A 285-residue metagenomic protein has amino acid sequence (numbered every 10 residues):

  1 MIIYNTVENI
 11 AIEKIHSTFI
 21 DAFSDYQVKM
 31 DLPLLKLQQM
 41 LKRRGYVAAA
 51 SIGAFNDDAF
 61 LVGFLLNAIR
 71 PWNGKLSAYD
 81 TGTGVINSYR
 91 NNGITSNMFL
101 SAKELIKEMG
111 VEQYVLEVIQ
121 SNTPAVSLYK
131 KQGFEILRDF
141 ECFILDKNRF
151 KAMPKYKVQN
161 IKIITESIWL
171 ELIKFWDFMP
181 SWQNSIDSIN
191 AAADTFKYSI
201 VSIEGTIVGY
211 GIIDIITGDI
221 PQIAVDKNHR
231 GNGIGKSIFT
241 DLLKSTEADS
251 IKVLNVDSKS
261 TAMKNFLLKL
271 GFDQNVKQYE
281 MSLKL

Functional and structural regions predicted by a protein language model:
I2-S17, P154-L172: A short beta-loop-alpha structural element at the N-terminal edge of CoA-dependent acyl/N-acetyltransferase catalytic
Q27-I52, N56-D57, F64-L66, K174-Y198 (+1 more regions): Active-site rim helix/loop that mediates acceptor-substrate recognition in acyltransferases
S51-G53, F60-I69, S77-Y79, G84 (+2 more regions): Conserved beta-strand in the GNAT
S77, I106-E117, T246-S258: Conserved GNAT acetyl-CoA-binding A-motif
V85, N91-E104, K130-K131, G231-K244: Conserved acetyl-CoA-binding loop-helix of GNAT-fold acetyltransferases
I86, V115-A125, I144-K147, K252-N265: Conserved beta-strand-loop-alpha-helix junction that forms the acyl-donor binding cleft
N92, S96, E108, Q120-R138 (+2 more regions): Conserved active-site alpha-helix within GNAT-family acetyltransferase domains
E112, I119-S121, D139-I164, K259 (+1 more regions): C-terminal "cap" of GNAT-fold acetyltransferases
